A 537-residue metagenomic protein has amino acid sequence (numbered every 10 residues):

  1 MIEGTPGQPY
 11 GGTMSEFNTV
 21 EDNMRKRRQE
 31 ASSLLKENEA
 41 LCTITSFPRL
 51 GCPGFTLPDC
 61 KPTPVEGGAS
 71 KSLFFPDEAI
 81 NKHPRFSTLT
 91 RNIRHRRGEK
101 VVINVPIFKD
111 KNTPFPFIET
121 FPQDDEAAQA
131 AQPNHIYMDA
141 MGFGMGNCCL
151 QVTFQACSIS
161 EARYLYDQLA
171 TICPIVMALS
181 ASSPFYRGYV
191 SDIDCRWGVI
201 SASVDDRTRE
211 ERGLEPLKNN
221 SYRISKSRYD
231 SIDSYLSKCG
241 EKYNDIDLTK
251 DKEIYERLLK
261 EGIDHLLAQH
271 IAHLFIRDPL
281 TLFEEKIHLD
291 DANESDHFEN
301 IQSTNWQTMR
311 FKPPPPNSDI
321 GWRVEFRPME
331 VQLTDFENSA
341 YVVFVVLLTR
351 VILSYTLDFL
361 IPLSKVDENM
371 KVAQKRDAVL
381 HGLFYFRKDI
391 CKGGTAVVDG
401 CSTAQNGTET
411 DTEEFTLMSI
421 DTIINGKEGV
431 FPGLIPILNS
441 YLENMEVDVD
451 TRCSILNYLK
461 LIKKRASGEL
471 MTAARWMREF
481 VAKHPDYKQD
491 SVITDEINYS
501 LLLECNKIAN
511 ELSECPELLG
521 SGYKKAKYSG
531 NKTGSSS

Functional and structural regions predicted by a protein language model:
M1-S537: Phosphate/nucleotide-binding catalytic core
